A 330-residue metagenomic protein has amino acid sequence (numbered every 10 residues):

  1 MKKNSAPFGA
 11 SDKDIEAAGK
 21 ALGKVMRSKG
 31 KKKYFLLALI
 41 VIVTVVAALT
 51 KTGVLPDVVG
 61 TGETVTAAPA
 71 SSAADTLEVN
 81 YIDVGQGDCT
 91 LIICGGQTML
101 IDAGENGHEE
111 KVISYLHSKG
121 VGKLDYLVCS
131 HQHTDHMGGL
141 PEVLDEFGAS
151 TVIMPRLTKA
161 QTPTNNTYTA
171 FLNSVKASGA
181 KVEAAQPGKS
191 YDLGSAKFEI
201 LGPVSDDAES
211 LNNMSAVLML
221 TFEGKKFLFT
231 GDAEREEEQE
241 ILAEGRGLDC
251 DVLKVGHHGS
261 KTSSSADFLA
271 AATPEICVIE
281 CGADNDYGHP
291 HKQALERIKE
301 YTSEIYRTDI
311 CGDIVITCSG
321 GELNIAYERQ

Functional and structural regions predicted by a protein language model:
K2-Q330: Non-globular, low-confidence helical/coil segments that flank catalytic cores
